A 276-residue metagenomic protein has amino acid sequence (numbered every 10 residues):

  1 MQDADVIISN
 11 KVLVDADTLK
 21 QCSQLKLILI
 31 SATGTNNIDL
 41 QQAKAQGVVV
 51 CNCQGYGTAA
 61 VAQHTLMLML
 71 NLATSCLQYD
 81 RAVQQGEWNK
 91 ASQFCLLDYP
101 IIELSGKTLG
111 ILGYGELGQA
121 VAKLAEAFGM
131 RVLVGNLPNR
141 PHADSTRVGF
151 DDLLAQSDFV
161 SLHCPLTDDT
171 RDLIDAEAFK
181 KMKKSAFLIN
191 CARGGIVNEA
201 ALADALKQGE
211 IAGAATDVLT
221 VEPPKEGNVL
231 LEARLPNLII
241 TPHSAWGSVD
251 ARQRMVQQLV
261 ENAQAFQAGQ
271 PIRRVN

Functional and structural regions predicted by a protein language model:
M1-C51, A155, D175-E177: An N-terminal-biased, well-structured beta-alpha scaffold segment characteristic of Rossmann-like dinucleotide-binding
V14-L19, R131, L137-V229: Rossmann-like adenosine-cofactor binding region
L25, S105-T108, A176, S185: Phosphate-coordination loops involved in phosphoryl transfer and adenosine-cofactor binding
S31-A32, V48-A59, N136, A192: Short beta->alpha connector loops at strand-helix junctions that form conserved, small/polar/Pro-enriched
V50, S185-N276: Rossmann-like dinucleotide-binding domain for NAD(H)/NADP(H)
Q54-T108: Phosphate-binding beta-alpha-beta segment of Rossmann-like dinucleotide-binding domains, i.e., the NAD(P)
G110-G113: Conserved N-terminal Rossmann-fold NAD(P)-binding element of oxidoreductases
L117: Hydrophobic/small residue at the entry helix of a nucleotide-binding pocket
